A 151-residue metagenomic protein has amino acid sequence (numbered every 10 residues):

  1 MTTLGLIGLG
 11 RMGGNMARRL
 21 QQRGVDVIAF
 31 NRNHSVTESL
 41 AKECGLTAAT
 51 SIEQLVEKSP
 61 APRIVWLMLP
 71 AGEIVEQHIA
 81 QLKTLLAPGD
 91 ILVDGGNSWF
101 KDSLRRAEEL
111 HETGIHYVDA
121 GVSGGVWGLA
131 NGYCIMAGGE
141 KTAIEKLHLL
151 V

Functional and structural regions predicted by a protein language model:
M1-R63, G89, V126-G128: NAD(P)+-binding Rossmann beta1-loop-alpha1 motif at the extreme N-terminus of oxidoreductases
L4, H78, W99-V151: Rossmann-fold dinucleotide-binding core
Q21, E38-K42, K83, L104-H111 (+1 more regions): Class I S-adenosyl-L-methionine
I28, A49, L92-V93, V118 (+1 more regions): Structural detector of well-ordered beta-strand residues that form the stable sheet scaffold of enzyme domains
R32, P70, S98, G139-E140: Structured loop/turn residues at secondary-structure junctions
I52-Y117: Rossmann-fold NAD(P) dinucleotide-binding segment
